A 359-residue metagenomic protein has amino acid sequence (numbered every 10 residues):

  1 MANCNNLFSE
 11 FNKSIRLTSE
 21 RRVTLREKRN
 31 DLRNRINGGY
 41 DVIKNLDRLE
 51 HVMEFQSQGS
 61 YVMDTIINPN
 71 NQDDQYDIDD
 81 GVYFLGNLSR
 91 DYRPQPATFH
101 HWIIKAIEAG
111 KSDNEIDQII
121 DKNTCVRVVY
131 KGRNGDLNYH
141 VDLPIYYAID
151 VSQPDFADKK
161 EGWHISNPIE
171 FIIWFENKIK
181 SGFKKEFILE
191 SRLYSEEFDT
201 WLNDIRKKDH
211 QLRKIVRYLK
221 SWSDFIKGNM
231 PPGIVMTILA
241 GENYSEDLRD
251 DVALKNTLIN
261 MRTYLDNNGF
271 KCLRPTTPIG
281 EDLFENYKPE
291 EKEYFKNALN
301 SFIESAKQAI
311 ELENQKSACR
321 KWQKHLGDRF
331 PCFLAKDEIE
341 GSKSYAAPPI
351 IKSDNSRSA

Functional and structural regions predicted by a protein language model:
M1-N12, V23, G269-A359: Terminal (often C-terminal) interaction modules
M1-Q75, V82-T98, S358: N-terminal regions immediately upstream of nucleotidyltransferase
V23, I36, Y40-D47, M63 (+1 more regions): Conserved catalytic core of two-metal-ion nucleotidyltransferases
Q58, V62, R127, G132-R133 (+2 more regions): Catalytic residues for metal-mediated phosphoryl-transfer on nucleic acids/nucleotides
Q75-D79, N123-C125, N138-D142, P168 (+2 more regions): Extracellular structured ligand-interaction cores
H140-K207, Q211, N355-A359: Extended, alpha-helix-rich binding/interface surfaces that flank or overlap catalytic cores and mediate recognition
D204-E311: Conserved nucleotidyltransferase catalytic core and NTase-mimicking acidic/glycine-rich helix/loop elements in nucleic
